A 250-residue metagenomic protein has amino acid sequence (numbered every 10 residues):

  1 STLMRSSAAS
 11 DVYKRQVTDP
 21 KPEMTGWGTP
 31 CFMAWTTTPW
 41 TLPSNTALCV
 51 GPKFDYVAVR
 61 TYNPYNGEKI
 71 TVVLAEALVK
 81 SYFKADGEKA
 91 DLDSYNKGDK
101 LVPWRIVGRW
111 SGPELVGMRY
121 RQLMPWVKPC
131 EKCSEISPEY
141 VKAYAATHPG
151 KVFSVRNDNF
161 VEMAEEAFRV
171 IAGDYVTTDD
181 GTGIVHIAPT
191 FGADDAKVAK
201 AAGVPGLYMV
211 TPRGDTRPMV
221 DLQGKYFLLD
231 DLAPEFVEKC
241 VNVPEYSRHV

Functional and structural regions predicted by a protein language model:
T2-A9, Y13, H249-V250: Single conserved hydrophobic/aromatic residue that forms the stacking wall/gate of nucleotide- or nucleobase-binding
K14-D19: Conserved AMP-binding/adenylate-forming
E23-F32, P39-H249: Non-cofactor substrate-recognition interfaces
